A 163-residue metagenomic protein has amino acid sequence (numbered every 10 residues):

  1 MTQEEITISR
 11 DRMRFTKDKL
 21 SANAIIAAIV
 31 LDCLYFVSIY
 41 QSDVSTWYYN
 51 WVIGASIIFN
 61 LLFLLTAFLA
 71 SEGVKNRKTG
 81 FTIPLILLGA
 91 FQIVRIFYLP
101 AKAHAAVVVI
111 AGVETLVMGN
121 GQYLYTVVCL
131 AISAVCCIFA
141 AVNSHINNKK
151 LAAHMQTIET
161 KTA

Functional and structural regions predicted by a protein language model:
M1-Y35, H145-I146, K161-A163: Cytosolic juxtamembrane helix and N-cap/initiation of the first transmembrane helix
E5-K19, D43-W47, L69-T79, I83 (+1 more regions): Juxtamembrane loop-transmembrane helix junctions in multi-pass integral membrane proteins, especially the extracellular
R12-M13, A67-N76, A103, A134-A163: Cytosolic juxtamembrane helix at the C-terminal end of the final transmembrane segment
A27-F59: Hydrophobic transmembrane helix segments
S42-V52, R95-V128: Interfacial non-cytosolic loop connecting adjacent transmembrane helices
F59-F63, C129-A140: Hydrophobic cores of alpha-helical transmembrane segments in multi-pass inner/ER membrane proteins, independent
F63-K102: Loop-to-transmembrane helix junctions at the membrane interface
T79-R95, V113-T126, A141-H154: Alpha-helical membrane-embedding segments and immediately adjacent membrane-interface amphipathic helices
